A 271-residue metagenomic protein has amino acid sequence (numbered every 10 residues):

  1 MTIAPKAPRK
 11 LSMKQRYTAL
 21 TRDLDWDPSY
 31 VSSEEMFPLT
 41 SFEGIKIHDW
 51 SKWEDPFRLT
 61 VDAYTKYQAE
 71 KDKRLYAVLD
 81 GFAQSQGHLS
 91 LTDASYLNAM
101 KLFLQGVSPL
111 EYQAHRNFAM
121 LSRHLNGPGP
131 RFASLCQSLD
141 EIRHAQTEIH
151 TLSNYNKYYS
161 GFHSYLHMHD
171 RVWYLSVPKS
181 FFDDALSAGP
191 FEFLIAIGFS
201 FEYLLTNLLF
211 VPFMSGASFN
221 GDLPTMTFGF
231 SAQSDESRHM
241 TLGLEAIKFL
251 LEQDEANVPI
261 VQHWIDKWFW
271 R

Functional and structural regions predicted by a protein language model:
M1-Q113, Y158-G161, M168, A188 (+1 more regions): Terminal targeting/low-complexity segments that flank the catalytic cores of oxidoreductases
R9, Q15, W53-T60, A99-F103 (+3 more regions): Alpha-helical scaffold segments that form or flank carboxylate-/histidine-based iron centers
D27-P28, D93-L125, A188-G216: Alpha-helical bundle segments that constitute or directly flank the non-heme di-iron/ferroxidase center
S95-S176: Long, hydrophobic, well-ordered secondary-structure blocks that form the structural core and pocket-lining surfaces
S108-Y112, L139-Q146, F199, Y203 (+3 more regions): Generic structural signal for well-ordered, non-transmembrane alpha-helical segments in soluble/cytosolic regions
R116, Q146, H150-S153, F210-V211 (+3 more regions): Charged/polar positions within long, soluble alpha-helices
M120-F132, S153-Y159, A185-E192, V211-S231 (+1 more regions): Inter-helical turn/loop segments and adjacent helix faces that build the functional surface of alpha-helical bundle
A145-M214, F230: Active-site cradle of extracellular carbohydrate-active enzymes
